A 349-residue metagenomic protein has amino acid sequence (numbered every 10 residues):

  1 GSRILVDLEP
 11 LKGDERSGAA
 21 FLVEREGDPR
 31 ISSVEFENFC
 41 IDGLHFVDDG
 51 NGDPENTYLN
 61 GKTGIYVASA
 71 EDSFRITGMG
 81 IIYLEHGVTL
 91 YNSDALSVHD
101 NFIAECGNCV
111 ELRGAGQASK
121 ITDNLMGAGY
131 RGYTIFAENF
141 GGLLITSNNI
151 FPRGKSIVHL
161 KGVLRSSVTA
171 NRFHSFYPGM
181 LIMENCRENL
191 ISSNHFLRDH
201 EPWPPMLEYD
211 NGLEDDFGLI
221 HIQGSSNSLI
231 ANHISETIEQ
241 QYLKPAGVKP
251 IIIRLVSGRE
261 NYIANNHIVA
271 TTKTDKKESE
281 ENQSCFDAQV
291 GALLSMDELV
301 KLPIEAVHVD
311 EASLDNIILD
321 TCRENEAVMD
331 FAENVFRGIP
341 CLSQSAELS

Functional and structural regions predicted by a protein language model:
G1-E37, F46-E71, L90, H221-I222 (+1 more regions): Extracellular beta-strand-rich solenoid/capping regions of secreted or surface-exposed proteins that bind or remodel
S2, I31, E71, G116 (+9 more regions): Small-residue (G/S/T/A) turn/hinge positions that recur once per unit in extracellular repeat modules
L5, L22, E35, Y66 (+17 more regions): Extracellular beta-strand solenoid repeats
L8-L11, E15-R16, H45-G52, T63 (+14 more regions): Short glycine/acidic-rich loop motifs that flank beta-strands on beta-rich extracellular proteins
V34, H267-V269: Extended Gly/Ser/Thr-rich low-complexity repeat segments, especially those forming or decorating extracellular
F39, M79, N101, N124 (+10 more regions): Consensus "Asn ladder" position of solenoid repeat domains
I76, S147, A170, S193 (+8 more regions): Predominantly soluble domains enriched in secretory-pathway, periplasmic, or organellar proteins
N261, N266, K277-S349: Predominantly polar beta-repeat domains that present long G/T/S/D/N-rich surfaces used to bind, process, or adhere
